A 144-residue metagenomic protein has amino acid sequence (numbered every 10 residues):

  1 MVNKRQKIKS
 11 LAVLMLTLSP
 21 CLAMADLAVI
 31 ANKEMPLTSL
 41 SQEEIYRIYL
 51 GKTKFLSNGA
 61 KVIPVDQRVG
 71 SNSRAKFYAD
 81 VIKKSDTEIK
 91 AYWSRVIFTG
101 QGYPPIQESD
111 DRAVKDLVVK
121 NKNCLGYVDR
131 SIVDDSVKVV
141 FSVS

Functional and structural regions predicted by a protein language model:
V2, A25-D26: Short secondary-structure boundary segments
V2-A12: Bacterial N-terminal signal peptides that target proteins for export
M15-T17: Short, linear, compositionally biased motifs with a strong N-terminal bias
D26-S144: Exported/periplasmic ABC-transporter solute-binding proteins
